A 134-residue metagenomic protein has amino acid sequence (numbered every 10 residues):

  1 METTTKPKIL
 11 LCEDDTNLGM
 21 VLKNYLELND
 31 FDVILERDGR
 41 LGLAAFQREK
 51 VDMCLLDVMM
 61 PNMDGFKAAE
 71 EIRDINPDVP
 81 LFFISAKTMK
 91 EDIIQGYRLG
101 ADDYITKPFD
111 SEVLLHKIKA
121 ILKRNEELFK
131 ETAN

Functional and structural regions predicted by a protein language model:
D15-I34: Two-component/phosphorelay signaling modules centered on CheY-like receiver
L35-M53: Acidic, metal-coordinating helix/loop segments flanking the phosphotransfer/catalytic sites of two-component signaling
D38, D64-K67: Acidic catalytic/metal-coordinating carboxylates
A44, F66-P77: Short amphipathic alpha-helix used as the core "switch/output" element in two-component signaling
M60: Receiver (REC) domain active-site loop signature in two-component systems and cognate sites in sensor histidine kinases
F109-L122: C-terminal output helix
